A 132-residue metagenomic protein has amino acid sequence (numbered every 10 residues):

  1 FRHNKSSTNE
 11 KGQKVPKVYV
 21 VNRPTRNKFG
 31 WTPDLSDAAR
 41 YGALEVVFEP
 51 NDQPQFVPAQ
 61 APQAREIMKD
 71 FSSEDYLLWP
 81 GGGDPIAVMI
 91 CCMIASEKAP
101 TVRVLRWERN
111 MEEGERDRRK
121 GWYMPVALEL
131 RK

Functional and structural regions predicted by a protein language model:
F1-Y76, M89-K132: Long, low-complexity, Lys/Arg-enriched
W79-M89: Acidic, metal-coordinating catalytic cores used for nucleic-acid/nucleotide bond scission and strand-transfer chemistry
